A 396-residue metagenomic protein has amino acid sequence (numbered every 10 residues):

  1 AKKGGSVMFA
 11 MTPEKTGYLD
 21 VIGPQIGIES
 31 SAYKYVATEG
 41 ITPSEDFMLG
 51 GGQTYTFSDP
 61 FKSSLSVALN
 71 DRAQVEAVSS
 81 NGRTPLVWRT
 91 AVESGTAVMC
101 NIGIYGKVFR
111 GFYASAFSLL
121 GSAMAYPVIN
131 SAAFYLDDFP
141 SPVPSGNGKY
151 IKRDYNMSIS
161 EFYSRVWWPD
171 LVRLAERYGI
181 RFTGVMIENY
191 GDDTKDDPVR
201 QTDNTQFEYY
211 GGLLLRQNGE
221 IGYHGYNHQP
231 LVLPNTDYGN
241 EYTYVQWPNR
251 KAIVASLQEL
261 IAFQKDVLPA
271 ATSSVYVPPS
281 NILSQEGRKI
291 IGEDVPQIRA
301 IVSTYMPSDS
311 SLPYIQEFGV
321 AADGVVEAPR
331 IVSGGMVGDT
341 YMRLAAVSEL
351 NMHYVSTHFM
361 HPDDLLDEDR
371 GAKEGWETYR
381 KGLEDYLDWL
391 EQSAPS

Functional and structural regions predicted by a protein language model:
K2-K3, F9-I26, S31-K34, E176-E286 (+3 more regions): Metal-dependent polysaccharide deacetylase catalytic core of the NodB/CE4 family, i.e., the active-site-bearing domain
G5-V7, S64-S131: A glycine-centered loop/beta-turn motif at secondary-structure junctions
A10-S80: An acidic, glycine-rich "communication" segment
G82-P85, L119, P169, T202-G212 (+2 more regions): Alpha-helical scaffolding within the catalytic cores of extracellular/periplasmic polymer-degrading hydrolases
N101-I104, M124-Y126, N130-V143, A175 (+5 more regions): Catalytic grooves of carbohydrate-active enzymes
Y105-K107, F112, S122-L213, Q217: Active-site beta->alpha N-cap acidic-glycine motif
P142-S164, T236-P248, D367-Q392: A solvent-exposed, charged loop/short amphipathic helix patch at secondary-structure junctions
G292-V337: His/Asp/Glu-enriched short active-site or ligand-binding loop at hydrolase and phosphoryl-transfer sites
